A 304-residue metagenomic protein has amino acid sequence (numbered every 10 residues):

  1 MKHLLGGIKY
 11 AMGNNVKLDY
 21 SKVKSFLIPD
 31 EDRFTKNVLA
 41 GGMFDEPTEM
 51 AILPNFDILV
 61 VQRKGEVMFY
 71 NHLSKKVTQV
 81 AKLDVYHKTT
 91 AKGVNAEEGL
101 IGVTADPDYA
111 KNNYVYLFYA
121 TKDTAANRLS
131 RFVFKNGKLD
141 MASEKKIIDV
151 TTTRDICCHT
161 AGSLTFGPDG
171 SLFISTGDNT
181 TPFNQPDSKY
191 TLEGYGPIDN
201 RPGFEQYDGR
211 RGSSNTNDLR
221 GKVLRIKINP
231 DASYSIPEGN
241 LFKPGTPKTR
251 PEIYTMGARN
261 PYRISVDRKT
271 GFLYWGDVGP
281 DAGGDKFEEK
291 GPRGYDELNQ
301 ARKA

Functional and structural regions predicted by a protein language model:
M1-K24: Extracellular ligand-binding/catalytic regions of CAZymes and related secreted enzymes and adhesion modules
L4, K122, A126, C157 (+3 more regions): A structural signal for well-ordered alpha-helical scaffolds and beta->alpha junctions
G7, L164, V223: Conserved hydrophobic/aromatic pocket- or pore-lining residues that grip, position, or stack substrates in active sites
A11-N15, P107, N136, P230: A general structural signal marking secondary-structure boundaries and capping sites
K17-L18, N112, L139, A232-Y234: Generic macromolecular interface patches on structured domains
D19-D30, T89-G93, E98-L100, D178-A304: Beta-propeller domain segments
V23-Y190, R263-W275, G279-A282: Acidic, Gly/Ser/Thr-rich repeat motifs that build Ca2+-stabilized beta-propeller blades
